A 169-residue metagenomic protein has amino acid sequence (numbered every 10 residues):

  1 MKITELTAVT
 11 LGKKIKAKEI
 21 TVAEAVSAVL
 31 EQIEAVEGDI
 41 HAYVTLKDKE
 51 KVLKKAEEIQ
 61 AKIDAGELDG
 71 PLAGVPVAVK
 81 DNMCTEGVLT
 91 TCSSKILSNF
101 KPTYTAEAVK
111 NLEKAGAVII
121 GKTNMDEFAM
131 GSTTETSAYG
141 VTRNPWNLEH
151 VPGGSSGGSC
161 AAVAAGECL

Functional and structural regions predicted by a protein language model:
M1-K55: An N-terminal boundary/leader segment
V29, V52, K80, L112 (+1 more regions): Conserved hydrophobic/aromatic pocket- or pore-lining residues that grip, position, or stack substrates in active sites
Q32, V36, K55, I59 (+3 more regions): Short alpha-helical functional segments enriched in proximate histidine and acidic residues
I59-P76: Immediate post-signal peptide segment of exported/extracytoplasmic ligand-binding proteins
P71-A108, S132: Enzymes and membrane/adaptor proteins characterized by extended Gly/Ser/Thr/Asp/Glu-rich, aromatic-dotted
P102-L169: Short glycine/serine-rich loop segments
